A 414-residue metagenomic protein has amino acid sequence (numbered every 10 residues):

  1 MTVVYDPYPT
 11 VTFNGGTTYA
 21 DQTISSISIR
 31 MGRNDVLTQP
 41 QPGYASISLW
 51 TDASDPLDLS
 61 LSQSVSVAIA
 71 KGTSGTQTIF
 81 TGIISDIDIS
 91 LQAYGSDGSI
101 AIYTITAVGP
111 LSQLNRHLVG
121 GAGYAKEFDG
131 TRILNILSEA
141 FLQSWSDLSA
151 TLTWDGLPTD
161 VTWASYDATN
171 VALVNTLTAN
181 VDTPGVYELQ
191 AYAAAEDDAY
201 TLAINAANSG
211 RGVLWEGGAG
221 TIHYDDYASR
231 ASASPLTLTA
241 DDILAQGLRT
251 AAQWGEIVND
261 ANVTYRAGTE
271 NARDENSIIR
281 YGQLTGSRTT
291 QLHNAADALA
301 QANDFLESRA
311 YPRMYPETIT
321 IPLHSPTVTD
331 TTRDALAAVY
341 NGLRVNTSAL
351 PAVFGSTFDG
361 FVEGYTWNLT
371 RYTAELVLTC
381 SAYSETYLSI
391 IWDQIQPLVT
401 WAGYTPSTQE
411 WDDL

Functional and structural regions predicted by a protein language model:
M1-D21, Y124-L134, T201-Y372, V377-T379 (+1 more regions): Acidic, small/polar-enriched beta strand-loop surface segments
M1-F128, T373, S384-T386: Beta-strand-rich assembly/attachment modules of structural machines
G16-D52, L152-T169, G220, D304-T329: Short secondary-structure boundary segments
A20-R30, I84, G185-Q190, D242-G247 (+1 more regions): A broad structural signal for short, well-ordered beta-strand segments within beta-sheet-rich domains
S25-S28, S46-S48, S54, S60-S66 (+20 more regions): Generic serine detector
L37, S60-A70, I87, N115-G121 (+6 more regions): Generic ordered-secondary-structure signal
S60-S64, E196, Y340-N346: Glycine-centered loop/turn motifs
T73-T76, A93-Q253: Charged- and aromatic-enriched interaction segments used to assemble and dock large macromolecular complexes
